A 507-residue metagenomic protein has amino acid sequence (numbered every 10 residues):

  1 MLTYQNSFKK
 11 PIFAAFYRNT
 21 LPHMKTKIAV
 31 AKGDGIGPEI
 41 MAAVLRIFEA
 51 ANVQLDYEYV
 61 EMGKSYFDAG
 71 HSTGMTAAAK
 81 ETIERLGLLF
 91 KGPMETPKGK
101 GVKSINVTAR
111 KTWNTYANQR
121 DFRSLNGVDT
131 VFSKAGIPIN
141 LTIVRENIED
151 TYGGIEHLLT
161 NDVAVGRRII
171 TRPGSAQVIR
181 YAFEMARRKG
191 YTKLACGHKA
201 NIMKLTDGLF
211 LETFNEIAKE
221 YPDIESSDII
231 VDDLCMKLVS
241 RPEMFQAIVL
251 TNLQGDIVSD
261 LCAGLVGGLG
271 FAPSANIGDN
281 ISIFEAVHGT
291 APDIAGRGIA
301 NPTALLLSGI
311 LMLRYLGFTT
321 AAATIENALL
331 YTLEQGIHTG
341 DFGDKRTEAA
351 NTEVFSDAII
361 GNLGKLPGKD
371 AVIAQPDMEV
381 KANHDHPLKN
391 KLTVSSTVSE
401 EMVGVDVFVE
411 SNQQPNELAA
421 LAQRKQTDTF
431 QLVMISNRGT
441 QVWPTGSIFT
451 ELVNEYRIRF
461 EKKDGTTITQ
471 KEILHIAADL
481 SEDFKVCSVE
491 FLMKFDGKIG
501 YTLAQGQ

Functional and structural regions predicted by a protein language model:
M24-I28: Extreme N-terminal starter segment of soluble prokaryotic enzymes
A29-N52, T160-I229: Glycine-rich phosphate/diphosphate-binding loop of Rossmann-like nucleotide-binding domains
D34-G37, G87, V144, A182 (+4 more regions): Buried hydrophobic positions in well-ordered alpha/beta secondary-structure cores of metabolic enzymes
Q54-A77, M236-L238: N-terminal beta-loop-helix "entrance" segment that forms/cooperates in small-molecule cofactor or anionic ligand
D56-Y59, K189-H198, Y221-I229, F318-A328 (+3 more regions): Flexible, glycine/charged-enriched surface loops at secondary-structure junctions
D68-V165, L253: N-terminal glycine-rich phosphate/adenylate-binding segment common to multiple enzyme folds
Q119, G127, V239-T324, Y331-Q335 (+1 more regions): Glycine-rich phosphate/nucleotide-binding loop
G364, G368-Q507: C-terminal non-catalytic interaction/assembly regions of soluble proteins
